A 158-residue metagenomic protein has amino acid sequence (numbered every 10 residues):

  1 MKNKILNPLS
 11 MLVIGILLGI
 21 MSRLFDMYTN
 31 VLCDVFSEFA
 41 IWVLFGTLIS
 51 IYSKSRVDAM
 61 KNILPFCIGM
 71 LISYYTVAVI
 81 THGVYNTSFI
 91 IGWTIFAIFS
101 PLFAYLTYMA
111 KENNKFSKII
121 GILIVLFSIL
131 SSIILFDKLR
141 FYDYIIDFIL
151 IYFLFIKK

Functional and structural regions predicted by a protein language model:
M1-I63: N-terminal topogenic module of multi-pass integral membrane proteins
G15-M21, L126-S131, I145-I156: Hydrophobic core of alpha-helical transmembrane segments in multi-pass integral membrane proteins
I16, I63-Y74: Small-polar-interrupted transmembrane alpha-helices in polytopic inner-membrane proteins
S22, D26, I49-K54, Y74-H82 (+2 more regions): Membrane-water interface at transmembrane helix exits
W42-I51, F96-Y108, D147-L154: Hydrophobic cores of alpha-helical transmembrane segments in multi-pass inner/ER membrane proteins, independent
K54-R56, L135-R140: Transmembrane helix interruption/hinge and helix-loop junction motifs
I72-I133: Membrane-proximal helix-loop-helix units in multi-pass membrane proteins
W93, D137-I149: Loop-to-transmembrane alpha-helix initiation sites
